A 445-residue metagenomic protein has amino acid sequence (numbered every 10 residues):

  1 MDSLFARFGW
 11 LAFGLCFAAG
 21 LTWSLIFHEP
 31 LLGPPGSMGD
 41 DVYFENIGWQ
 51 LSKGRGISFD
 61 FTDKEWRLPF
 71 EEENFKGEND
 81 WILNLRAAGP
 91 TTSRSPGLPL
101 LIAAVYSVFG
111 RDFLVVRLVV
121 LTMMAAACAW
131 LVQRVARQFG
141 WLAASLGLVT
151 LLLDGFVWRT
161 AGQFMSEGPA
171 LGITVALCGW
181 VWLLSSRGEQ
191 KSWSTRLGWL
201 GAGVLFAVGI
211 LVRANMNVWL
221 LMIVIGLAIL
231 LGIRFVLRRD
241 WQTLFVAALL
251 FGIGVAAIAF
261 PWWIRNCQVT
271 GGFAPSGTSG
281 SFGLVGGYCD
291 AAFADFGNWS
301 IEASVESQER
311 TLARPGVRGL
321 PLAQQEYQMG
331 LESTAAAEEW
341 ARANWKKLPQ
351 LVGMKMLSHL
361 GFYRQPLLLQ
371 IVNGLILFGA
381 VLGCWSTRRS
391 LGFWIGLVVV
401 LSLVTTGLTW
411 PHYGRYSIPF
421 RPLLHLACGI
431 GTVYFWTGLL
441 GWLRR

Functional and structural regions predicted by a protein language model:
M1-F27, G232-V236, D240-G254, G438-R445: Start-transfer (signal-anchor) and selected internal transmembrane alpha helices of multi-pass inner/ER membrane
K53-I82, C267, F273-G353: Membrane-proximal stem/loop segments at transmembrane-domain junctions that anchor or position
L85-A103, V108-A126, T160, F164 (+2 more regions): Loop-to-helix entry region of an early transmembrane alpha helix in multi-pass inner-membrane enzymes
R111-V120, Q328-G396: Membrane-interface anchor segments at the N-terminal boundary of transmembrane helices in multi-pass membrane enzymes
V115-F139, A143, A176, W180 (+1 more regions): Transmembrane-helix motifs of polytopic, lipid-linked glycan transferases
V115-M123, L146-V181, G209-M222, Y416-R421: Multi-pass, polyprenyl lipid-linked donor-dependent membrane glycosyltransferases
L131-L153, L171-G172, K191, L391-L397: Transmembrane-helix signature of polytopic, membrane-embedded enzymes that assemble or transfer cell-envelope glycans
Q138-F139, L177-G201, L230-R238, R445: Membrane-interface transmembrane helices that cradle and orient dolichyl/undecaprenyl
